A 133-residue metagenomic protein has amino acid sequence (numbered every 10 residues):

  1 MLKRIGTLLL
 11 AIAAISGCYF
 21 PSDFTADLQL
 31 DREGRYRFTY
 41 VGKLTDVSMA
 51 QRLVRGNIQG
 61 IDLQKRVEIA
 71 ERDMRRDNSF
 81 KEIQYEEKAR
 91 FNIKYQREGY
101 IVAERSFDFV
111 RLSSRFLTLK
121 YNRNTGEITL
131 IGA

Functional and structural regions predicted by a protein language model:
L2-A11: Sec-dependent signal peptide recognition, specifically the positively charged N-region followed immediately by
A14-G17: C-terminal motif of bacterial Sec signal peptides marking the signal peptidase cleavage site
Y19-P21: Bacterial signal peptide processing site
D23-T25, R35-R37, R90-N92: Intrinsic-disorder/low-complexity, polar/charged segments enriched in Ser/Thr/Lys/Arg/Asp/Glu/Gln
T25-D27, E82: Short, surface-exposed charged micro-motifs
L28-Y36, G42-S48, R97-I101: Beta-strand elements of well-folded, non-transmembrane domains
F38-I69: Post-signal-peptide N-terminal segment of Sec-exported extracytoplasmic proteins
I69-A133: Mature, soluble, non-transmembrane domains
